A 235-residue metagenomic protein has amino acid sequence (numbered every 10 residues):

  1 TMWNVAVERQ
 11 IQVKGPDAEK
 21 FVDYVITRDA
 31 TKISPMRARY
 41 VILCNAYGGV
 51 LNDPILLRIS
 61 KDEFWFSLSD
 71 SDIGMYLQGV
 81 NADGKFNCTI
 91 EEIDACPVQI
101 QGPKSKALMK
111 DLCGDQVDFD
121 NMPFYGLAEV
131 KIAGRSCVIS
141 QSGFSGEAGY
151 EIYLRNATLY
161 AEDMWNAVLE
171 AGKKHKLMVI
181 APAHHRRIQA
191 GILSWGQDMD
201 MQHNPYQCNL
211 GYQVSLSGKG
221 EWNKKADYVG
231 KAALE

Functional and structural regions predicted by a protein language model:
T1-L43, G49: Acidic, proline/glycine-enriched N-terminal capping motif
Y47-G48, G134: Detector for glycine-centered tight turns/loop "hinges" at secondary-structure junctions
L51-P54: Short beta-strand and beta-hairpin "edge-sheet" elements
L57-E235: Conserved, structured C-terminal
